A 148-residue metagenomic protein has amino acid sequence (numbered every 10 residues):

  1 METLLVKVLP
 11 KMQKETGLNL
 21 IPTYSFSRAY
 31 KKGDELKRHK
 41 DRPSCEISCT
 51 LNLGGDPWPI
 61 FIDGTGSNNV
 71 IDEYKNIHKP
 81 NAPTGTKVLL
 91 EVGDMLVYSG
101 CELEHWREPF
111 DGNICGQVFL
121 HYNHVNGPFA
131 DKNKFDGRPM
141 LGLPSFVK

Functional and structural regions predicted by a protein language model:
M1-A29, R38-R42: Signature of the catalytic double-stranded beta-helix
T23, G112-C115: Short linear sequence motifs
R28, D111-G112: A short beta-turn/loop motif at secondary-structure boundaries
K32-E102, W106, I114-V118, V125-N133 (+1 more regions): Catalytic core of non-heme Fe(II) oxygenases with the double-stranded beta-helix
K134-K148: Acidic/histidine-enriched, glycine/proline-rich intrinsically disordered or flexible terminal extensions
